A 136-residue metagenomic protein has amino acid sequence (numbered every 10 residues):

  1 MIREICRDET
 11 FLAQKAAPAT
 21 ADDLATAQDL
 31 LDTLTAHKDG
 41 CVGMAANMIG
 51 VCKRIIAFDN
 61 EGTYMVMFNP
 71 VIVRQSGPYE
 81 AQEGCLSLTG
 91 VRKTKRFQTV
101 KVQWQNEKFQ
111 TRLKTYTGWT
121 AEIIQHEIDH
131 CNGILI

Functional and structural regions predicted by a protein language model:
M1-I136: Positively charged
